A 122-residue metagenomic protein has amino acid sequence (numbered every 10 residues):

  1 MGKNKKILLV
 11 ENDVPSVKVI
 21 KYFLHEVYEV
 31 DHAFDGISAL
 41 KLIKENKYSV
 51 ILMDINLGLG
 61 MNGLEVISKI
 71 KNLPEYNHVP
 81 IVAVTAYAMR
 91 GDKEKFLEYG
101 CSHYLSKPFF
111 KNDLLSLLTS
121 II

Functional and structural regions predicted by a protein language model:
D13-H32: Two-component/phosphorelay signaling modules centered on CheY-like receiver
H32-V50: Acidic, metal-coordinating helix/loop segments flanking the phosphotransfer/catalytic sites of two-component signaling
K41, N62-N77: Short amphipathic alpha-helix used as the core "switch/output" element in two-component signaling
K47-S49, E75-P80: His-Asp phosphorelay/catalytic-motif detector in bacterial-type signaling
N56-G60, Y87: The short loop immediately C-terminal to the conserved phospho-acceptor aspartate in CheY-like receiver
E65, A88-H103, S116: Alpha4 helix (beta4-alpha4-beta5 surface) of REC/receiver domains from two-component response regulators
F109-L118: C-terminal output helix
